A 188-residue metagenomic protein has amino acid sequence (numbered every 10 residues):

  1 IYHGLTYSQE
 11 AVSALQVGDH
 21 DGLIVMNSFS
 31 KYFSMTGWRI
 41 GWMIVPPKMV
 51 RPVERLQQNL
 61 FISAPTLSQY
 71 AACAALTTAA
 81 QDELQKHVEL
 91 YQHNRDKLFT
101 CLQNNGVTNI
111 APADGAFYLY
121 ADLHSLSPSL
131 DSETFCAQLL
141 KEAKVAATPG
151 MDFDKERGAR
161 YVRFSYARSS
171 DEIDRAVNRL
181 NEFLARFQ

Functional and structural regions predicted by a protein language model:
I1-Q188: PLP-dependent class I/II
